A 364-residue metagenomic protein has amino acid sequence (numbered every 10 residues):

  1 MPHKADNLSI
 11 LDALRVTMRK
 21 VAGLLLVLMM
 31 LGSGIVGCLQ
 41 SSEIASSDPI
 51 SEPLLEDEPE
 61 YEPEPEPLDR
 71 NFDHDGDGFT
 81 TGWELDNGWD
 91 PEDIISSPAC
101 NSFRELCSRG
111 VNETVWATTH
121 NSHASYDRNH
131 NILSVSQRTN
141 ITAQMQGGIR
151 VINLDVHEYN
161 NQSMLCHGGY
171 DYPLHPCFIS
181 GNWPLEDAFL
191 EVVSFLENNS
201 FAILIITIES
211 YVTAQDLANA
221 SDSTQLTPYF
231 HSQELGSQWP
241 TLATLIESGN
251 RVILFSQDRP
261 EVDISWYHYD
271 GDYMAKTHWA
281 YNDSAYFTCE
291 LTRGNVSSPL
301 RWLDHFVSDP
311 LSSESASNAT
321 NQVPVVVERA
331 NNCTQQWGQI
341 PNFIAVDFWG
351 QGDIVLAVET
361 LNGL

Functional and structural regions predicted by a protein language model:
M1-M18: N-terminal secretory signal peptides that target proteins for export/translocation
M18, S47, E209: Catalytic cores of phosphodiester-bond-cleaving enzymes
R19-V27: Sec-dependent signal peptide recognition, specifically the positively charged N-region followed immediately by
G32-S51: Sec-dependent signal peptide cleavage junction
S46-N101: Extracellular calcium-associated, cysteine-rich motifs in secreted modular proteins
P98-L364: Catalytic cores of phosphodiester-bond hydrolases, prominently lipid phosphodiesterases
